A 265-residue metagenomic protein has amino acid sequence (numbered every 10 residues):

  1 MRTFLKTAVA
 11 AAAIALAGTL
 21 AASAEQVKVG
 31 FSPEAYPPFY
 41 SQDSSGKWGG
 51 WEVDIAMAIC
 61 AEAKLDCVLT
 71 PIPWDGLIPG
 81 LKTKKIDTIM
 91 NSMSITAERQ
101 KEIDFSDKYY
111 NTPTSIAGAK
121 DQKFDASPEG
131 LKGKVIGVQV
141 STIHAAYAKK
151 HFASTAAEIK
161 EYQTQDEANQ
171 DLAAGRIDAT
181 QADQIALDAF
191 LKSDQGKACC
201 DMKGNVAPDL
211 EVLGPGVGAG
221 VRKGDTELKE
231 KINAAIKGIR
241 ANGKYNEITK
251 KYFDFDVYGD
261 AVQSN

Functional and structural regions predicted by a protein language model:
E25-M93, K101, N242, K251 (+1 more regions): Extracytoplasmic small-molecule ligand-binding "clamshell" domains of the periplasmic binding protein/Venus flytrap
V29, P33-Y36, W48-A61, S115-Q165 (+2 more regions): Bilobed "Venus flytrap"/periplasmic-binding protein-like clamshell domains and structurally analogous long
P33-E34, N111-G118, Q195-N233, F255-N265: Periplasmic-binding protein-like
V53-E62, Q122, G130, V135 (+2 more regions): Extended ligand-binding regions for polar small-molecule ligands
M57, D66-G130, V206-V212: Acidic, polar ligand-binding/catalytic clefts
K64-D66, K82-N91, K134-V135, A173-A186 (+1 more regions): Alpha-to-beta junction loops
D66, I143-K160, D201-K203, N233-N265: Ligand-binding clefts/hinges and TM-proximal coupling segments of bilobed small-molecule sensing domains
G76-P79, M93-K101, K149-K150, D178-L213: A ligand-binding cleft/hinge motif common to bilobed small-molecule-binding domains
